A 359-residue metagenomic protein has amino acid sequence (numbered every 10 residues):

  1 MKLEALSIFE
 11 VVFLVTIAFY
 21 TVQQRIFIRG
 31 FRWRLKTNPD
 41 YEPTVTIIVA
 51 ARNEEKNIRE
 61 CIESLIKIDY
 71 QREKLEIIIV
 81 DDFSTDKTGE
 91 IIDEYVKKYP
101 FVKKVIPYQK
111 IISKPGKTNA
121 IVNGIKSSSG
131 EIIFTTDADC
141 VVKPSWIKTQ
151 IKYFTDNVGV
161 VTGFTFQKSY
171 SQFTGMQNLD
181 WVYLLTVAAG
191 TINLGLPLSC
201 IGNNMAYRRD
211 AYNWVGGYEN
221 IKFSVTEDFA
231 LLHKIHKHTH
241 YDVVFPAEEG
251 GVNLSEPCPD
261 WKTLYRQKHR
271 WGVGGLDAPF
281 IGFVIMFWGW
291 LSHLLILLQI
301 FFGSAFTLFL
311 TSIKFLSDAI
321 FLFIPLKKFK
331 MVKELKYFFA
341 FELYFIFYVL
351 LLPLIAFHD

Functional and structural regions predicted by a protein language model:
M1-Y41, Q299-I300, L322, L326 (+2 more regions): N-terminal membrane-anchoring/stem segments of glycan-assembly enzymes
P39, M286-D359: Membrane-embedded multi-pass helical conduit in multi-pass membrane proteins, especially envelope-biosynthetic
E63-K74: Short, acidic, metal-binding catalytic loop of nucleotide-sugar glycosyltransferases
R72, D81-I91, C140: A conserved acidic beta->alpha catalytic loop
L75-I78, G89-S127: Conserved donor nucleotide-binding strand/loop of the catalytic core
K87, A138-K152: Acidic donor-binding/catalytic loop of UDP-sugar-dependent glycosyltransferases, especially processive GT2
I133: Short aromatic/hydrophobic "clamp" motif used to bind/position activated sugar donors
F154, V160-L184, D210-N213, Y218-G282: Catalytic donor/gating beta->alpha subdomain of glycosyltransferases that bind UDP-sugars
